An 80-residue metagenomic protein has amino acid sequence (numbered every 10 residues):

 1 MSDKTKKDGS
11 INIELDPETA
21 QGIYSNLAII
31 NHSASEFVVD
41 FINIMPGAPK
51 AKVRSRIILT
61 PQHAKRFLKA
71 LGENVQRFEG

Functional and structural regions predicted by a protein language model:
M1-Q62, R66-G80: N-terminal intrinsically disordered, cationic/polar leader segments that include organellar targeting peptides
